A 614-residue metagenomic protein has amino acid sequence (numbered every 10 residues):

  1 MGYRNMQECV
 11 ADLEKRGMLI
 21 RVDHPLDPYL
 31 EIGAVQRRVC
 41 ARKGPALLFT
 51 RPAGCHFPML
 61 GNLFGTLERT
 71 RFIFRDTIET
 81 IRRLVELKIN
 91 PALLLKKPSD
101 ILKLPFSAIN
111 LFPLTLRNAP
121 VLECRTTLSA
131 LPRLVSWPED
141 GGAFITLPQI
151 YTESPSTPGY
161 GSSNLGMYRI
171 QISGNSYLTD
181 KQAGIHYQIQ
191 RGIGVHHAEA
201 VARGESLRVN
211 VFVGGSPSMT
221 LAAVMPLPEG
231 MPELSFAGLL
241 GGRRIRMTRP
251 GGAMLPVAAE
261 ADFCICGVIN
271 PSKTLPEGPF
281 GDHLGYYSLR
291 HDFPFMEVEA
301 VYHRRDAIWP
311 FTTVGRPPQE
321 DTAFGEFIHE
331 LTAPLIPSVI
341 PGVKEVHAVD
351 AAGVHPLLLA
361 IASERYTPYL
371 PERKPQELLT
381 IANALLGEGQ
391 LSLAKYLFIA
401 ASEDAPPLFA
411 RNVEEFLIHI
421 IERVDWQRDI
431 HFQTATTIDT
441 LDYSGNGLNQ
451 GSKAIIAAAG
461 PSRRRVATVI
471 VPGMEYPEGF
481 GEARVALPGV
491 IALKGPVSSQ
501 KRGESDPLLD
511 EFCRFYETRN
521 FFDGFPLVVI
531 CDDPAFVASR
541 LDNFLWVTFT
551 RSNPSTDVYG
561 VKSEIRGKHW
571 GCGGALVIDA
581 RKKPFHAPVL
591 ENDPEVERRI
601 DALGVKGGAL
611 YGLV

Functional and structural regions predicted by a protein language model:
M1-F280, L284-V614: Extended, highly charged
